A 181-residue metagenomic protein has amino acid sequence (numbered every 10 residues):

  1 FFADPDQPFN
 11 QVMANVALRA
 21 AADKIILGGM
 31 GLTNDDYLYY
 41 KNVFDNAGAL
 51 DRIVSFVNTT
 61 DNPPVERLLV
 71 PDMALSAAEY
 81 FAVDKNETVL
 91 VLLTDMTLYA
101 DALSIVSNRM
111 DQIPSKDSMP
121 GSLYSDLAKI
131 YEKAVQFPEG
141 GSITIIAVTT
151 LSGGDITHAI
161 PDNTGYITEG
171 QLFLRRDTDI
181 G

Functional and structural regions predicted by a protein language model:
F1-G181: P-loop NTPase catalytic core
